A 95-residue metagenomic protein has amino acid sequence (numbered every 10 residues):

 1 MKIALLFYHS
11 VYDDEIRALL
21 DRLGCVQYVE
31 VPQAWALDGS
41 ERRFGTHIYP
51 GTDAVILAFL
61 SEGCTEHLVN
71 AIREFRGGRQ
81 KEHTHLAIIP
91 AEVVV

Functional and structural regions predicted by a protein language model:
M1-V95: Positively charged, small/polar-rich N-terminal and surface patches that mediate targeting and assembly and bind
